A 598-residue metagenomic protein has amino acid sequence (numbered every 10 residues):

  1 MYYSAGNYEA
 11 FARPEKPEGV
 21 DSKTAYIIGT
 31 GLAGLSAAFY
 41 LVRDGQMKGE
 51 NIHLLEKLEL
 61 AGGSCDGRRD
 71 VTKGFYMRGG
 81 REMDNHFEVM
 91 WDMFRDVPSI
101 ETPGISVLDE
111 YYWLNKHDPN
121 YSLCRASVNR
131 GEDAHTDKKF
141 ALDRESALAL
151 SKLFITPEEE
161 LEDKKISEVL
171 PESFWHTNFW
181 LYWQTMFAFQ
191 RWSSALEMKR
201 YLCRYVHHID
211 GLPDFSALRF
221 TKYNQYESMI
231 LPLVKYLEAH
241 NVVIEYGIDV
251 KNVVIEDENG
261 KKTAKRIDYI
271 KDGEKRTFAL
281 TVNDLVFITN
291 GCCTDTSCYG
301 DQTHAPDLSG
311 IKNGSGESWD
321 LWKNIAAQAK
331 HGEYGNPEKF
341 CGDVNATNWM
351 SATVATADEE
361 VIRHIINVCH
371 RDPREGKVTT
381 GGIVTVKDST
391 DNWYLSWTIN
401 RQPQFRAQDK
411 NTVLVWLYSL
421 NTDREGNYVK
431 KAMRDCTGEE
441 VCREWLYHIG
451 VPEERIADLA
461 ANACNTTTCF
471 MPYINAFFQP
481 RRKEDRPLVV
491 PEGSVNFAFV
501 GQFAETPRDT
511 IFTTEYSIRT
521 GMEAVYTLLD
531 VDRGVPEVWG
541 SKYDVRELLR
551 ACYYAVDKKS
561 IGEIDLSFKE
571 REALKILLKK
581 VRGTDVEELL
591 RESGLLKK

Functional and structural regions predicted by a protein language model:
M1-A25, R43-N51, A551, A555-K598: Extreme N-terminal leader/targeting segments of oxidoreductases
G29-G31, L35: Glycine-rich Rossmann-fold phosphate-binding loop(s) that bind the pyrophosphate of adenine dinucleotide cofactors
V42-R69: Glycine-rich FAD pyrophosphate-binding loop
T72-W113: Conserved FAD-binding subdomain of flavin-dependent enzymes
I100-H207, R219-F220: Rossmann-like flavin
G104-Y112, Y246, R533-Y543: Short, glycine/acidic-rich hinge or "gate" loops at secondary-structure transitions that mediate conformational
C203-L285, T289-G291, T303-H304, S309-I311 (+1 more regions): Helical element adjacent to the flavin cofactor pocket in flavoenzyme catalytic cores
V206-T221, N283-L285, N290-T520, Y526-G540: C-terminal segments that line or cap access tunnels to active or ligand-binding sites in enzymes and enzyme-associated
